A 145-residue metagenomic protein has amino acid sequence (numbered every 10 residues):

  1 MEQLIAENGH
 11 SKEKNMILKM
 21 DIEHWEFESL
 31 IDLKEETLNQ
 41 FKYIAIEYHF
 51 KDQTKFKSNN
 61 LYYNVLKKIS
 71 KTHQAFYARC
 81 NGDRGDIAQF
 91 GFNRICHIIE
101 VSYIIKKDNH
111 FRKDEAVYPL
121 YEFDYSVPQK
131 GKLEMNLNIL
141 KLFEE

Functional and structural regions predicted by a protein language model:
M1-K14, F50-E145: Rossmann-like AdoMet/SAM-dependent catalytic core
E2, L30-E35: Amphipathic, non-transmembrane alpha-helical secondary structure
I17-L18, I22-D32: Short acidic, Gly/Ser-rich segments with clustered Asp/Glu that frequently serve as metal-coordination loops in enzyme
L18, Q40-K51: Conserved beta-strand signature within the Rossmann-like core of class I S-adenosyl-L-methionine
I22-E26, Y48-F50, K107: Short, flexible loop/turn elements at secondary-structure junctions
E26, T37, D52-K55: Alpha-helix N-cap/loop-to-helix initiation residues
E35-F41, I69: Short, conserved loop/helix-junction motifs that constitute active-site signature segments in enzyme catalytic cores
